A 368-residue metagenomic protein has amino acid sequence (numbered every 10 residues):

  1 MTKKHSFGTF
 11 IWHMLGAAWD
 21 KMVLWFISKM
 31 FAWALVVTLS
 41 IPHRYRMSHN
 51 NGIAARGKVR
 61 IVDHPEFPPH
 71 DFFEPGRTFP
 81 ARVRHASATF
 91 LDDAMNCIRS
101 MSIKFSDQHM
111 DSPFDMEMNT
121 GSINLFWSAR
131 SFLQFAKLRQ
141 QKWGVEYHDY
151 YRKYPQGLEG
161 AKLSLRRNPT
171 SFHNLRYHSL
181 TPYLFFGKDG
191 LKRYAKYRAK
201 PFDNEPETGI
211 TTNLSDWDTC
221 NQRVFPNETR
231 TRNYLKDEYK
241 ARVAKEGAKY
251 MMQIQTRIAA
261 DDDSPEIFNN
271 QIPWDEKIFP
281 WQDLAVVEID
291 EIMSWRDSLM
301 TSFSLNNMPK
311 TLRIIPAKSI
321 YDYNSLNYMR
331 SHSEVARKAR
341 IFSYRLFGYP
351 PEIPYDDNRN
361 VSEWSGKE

Functional and structural regions predicted by a protein language model:
T2-E368: Active-site-adjacent core segments of small-molecule enzymes
